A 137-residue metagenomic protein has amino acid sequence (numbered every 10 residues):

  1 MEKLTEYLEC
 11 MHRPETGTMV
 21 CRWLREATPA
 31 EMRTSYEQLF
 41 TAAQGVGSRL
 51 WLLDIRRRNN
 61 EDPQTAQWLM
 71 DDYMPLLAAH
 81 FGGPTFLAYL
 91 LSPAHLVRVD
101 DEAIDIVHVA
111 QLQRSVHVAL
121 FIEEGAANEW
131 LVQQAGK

Functional and structural regions predicted by a protein language model:
E2-K137: Amphipathic, Lys/Arg-enriched alpha-helical "gate/interface" segment within cytosolic domains that mediates
